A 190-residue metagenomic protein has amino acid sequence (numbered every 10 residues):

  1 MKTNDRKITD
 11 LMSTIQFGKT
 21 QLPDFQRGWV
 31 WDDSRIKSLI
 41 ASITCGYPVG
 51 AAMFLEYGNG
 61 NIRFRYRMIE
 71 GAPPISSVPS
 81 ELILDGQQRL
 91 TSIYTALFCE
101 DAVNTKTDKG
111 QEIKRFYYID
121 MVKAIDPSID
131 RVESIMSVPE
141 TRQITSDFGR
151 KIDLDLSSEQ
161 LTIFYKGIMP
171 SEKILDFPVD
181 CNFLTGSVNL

Functional and structural regions predicted by a protein language model:
K2-D33, S38-L190: Basic- and aromatic-enriched surface patches that contact anionic nucleotides/nucleic acids
